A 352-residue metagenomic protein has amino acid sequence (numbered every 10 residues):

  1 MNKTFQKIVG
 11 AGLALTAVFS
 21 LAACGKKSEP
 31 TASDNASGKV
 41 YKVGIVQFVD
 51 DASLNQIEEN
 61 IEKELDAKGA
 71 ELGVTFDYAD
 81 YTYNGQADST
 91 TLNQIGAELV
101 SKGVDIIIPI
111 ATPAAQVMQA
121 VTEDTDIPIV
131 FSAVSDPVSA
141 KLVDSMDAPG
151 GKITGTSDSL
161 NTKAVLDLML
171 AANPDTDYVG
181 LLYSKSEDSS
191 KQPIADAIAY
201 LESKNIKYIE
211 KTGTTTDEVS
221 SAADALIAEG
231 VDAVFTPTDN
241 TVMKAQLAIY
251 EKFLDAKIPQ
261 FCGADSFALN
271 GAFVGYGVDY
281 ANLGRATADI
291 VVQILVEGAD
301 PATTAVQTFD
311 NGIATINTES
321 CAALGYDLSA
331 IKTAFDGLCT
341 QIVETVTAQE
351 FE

Functional and structural regions predicted by a protein language model:
F19-A23: C-terminal motif of bacterial Sec signal peptides marking the signal peptidase cleavage site
G25-K27: Bacterial signal peptide processing site
N35-A36, D136-D177, V278-A299: Hydrophobic alpha-helical segments within soluble ligand-binding/sensing domains
S37-K63, K68, L72, A79-T90 (+2 more regions): Extracytoplasmic "Venus flytrap"
V43, I61, T154-K204, D300 (+1 more regions): An alpha-beta-alpha
T75-S101, T212-I227: Structural motif
T82-D144, D239-G263: Beta-alpha junction/loop-to-helix N-cap segments that form part of ligand/metal-binding clefts
Q293-E352: Hinge/cleft segment of the Venus flytrap/periplasmic-binding protein
